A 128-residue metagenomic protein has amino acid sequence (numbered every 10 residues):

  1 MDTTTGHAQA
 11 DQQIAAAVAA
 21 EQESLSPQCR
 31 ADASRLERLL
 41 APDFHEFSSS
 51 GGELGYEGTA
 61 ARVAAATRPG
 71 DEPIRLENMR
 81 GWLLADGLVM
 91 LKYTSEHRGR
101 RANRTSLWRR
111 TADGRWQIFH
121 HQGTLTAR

Functional and structural regions predicted by a protein language model:
M1-A8: Juxtamembrane and targeting peptides
I14-A15, P27, D32-G87: A solvent-exposed, acidic/Ser-Thr-rich amphipathic alpha-helical stretch
L88-V89, W116: Hydrophobic residues embedded in beta-strands of well-ordered beta-sheets
L91-H97: Short beta-strand segments that buttress and anchor functional surface loops
R101-R128: Short beta-strand edge/turn micro-motifs at domain boundaries
